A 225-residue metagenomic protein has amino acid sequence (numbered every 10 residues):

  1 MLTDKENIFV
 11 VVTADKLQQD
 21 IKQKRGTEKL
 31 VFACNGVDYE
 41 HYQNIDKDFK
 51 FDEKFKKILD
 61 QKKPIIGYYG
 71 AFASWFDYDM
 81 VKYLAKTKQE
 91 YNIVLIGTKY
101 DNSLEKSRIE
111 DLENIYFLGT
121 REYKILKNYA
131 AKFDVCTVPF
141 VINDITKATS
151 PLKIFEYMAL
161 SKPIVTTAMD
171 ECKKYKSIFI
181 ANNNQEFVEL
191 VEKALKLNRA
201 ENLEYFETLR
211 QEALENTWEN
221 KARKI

Functional and structural regions predicted by a protein language model:
E6-L30, H41: A short, active-site helix/loop in glycosyltransferases that binds the activated sugar's phosphate group
F9-V10, F55-F76, V81-A85, I93-I96 (+2 more regions): Conserved donor-binding/catalytic core segment of Leloir-type glycosyltransferases
K16, A33-G36, I45, F133: Carbohydrate-associated surface elements
K22, E28, V37-K57, K62 (+1 more regions): Acidic anion/phosphate-binding donor-loop and adjacent secondary structure in glycosyltransferase catalytic cores
K63, G97, S103-A130: Nucleotide-activated donor-binding/catalytic signature segment of Leloir-type glycosyltransferases, i.e., the conserved
K124-Y129, C136-M158, T166-S177: Nucleotide-sugar-dependent
K173-K193: Change "using UDP/GDP/dTDP sugars" to "using nucleotide sugars
R199-I225: A charged, aromatic-enriched C-terminal amphipathic alpha-helix characteristic of glycosyltransferases across folds
